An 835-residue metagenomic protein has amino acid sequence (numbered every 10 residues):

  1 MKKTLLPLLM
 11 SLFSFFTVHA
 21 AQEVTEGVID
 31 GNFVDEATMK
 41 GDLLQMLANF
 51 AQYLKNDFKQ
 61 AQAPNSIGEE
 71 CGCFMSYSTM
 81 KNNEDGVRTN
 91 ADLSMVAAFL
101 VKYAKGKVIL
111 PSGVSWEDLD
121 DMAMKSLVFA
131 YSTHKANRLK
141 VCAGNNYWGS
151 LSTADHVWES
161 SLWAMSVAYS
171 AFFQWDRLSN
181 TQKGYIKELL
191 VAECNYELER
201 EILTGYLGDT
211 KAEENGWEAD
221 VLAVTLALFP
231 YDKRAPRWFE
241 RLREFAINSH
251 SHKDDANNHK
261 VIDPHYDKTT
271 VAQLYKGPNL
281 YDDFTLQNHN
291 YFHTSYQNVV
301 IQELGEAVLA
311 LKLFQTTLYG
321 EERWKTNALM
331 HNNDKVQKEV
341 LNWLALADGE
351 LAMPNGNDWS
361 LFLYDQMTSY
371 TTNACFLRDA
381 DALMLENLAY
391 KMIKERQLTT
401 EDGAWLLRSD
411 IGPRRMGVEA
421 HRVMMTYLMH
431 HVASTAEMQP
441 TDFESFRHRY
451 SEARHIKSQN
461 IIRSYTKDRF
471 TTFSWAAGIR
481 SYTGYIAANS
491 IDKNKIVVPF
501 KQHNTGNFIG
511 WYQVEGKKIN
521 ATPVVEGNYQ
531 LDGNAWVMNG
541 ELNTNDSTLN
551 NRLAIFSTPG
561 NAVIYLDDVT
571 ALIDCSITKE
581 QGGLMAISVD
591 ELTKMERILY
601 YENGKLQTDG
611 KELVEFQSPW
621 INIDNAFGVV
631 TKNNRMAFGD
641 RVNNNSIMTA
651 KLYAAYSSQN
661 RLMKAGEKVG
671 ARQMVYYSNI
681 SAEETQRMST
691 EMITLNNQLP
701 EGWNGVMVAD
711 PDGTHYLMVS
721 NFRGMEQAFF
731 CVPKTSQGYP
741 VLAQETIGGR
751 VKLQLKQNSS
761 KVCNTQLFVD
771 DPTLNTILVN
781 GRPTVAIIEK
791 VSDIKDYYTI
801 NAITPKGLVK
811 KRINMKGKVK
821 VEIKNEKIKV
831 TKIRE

Functional and structural regions predicted by a protein language model:
M1-T4: Positively charged n-region of N-terminal signal peptides that target proteins for export
P7-F15: Bacterial N-terminal signal peptides
F16-A20: Sec/Tat signal peptide C-region and signal peptidase I cleavage site
A21-G144, A256: Low-complexity, Ser/Thr/Pro/Gly-enriched N-terminal "stalk/linker" regions
R138-L139, S150-F172, N180-Q459: Extracellular polysaccharide-recognition and catalytic grooves
V300, E306, A310-T326, L346-F729 (+2 more regions): Extended polysaccharide-engagement surfaces of secreted carbohydrate-active enzymes
I587-K611, V732-I747, Y797, A802-G807 (+2 more regions): Solvent-exposed beta-hairpin/edge-strand motifs
R661-Q686, I747-T784, M815-E835: C-terminal beta-strand-rich structural cap/linker in extracellular carbohydrate-active enzymes
